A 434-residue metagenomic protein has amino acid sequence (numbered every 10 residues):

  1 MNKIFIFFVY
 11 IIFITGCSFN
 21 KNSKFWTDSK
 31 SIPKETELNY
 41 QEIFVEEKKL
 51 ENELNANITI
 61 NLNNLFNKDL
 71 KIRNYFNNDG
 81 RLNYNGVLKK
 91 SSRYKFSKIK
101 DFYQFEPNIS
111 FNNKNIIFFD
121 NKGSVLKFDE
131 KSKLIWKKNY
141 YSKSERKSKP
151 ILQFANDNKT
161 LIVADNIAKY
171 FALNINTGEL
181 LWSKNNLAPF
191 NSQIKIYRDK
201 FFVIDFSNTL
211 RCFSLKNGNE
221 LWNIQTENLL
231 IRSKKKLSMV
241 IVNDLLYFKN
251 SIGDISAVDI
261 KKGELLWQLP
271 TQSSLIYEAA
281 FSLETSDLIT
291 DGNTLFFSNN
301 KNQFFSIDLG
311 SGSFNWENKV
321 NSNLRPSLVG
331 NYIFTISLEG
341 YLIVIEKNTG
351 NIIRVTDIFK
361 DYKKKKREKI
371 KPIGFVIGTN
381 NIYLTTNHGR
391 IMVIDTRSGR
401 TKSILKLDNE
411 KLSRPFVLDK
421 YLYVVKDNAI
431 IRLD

Functional and structural regions predicted by a protein language model:
I11-E47: Bacterial Sec signal peptide processing site at the extreme N-terminus
P33-N52, N57-S92: Blade/loop signatures of beta-propeller domains
K90-S110, L134-A155, L180-R198, E220-N243 (+4 more regions): Extracytoplasmic beta-rich repeat domains
D120-N121, D165-N166, R198, D205-F206 (+9 more regions): Structural signature of WD-repeat beta-propellers
D129-K133, N174-G178, S214-G218, D259-G263 (+4 more regions): Short loop/turn segments that connect beta-strands within beta-propeller blades
T335-V344, N351, V355-I394: Loop/turn-rich, solvent-exposed surfaces of beta-rich toroidal or solenoidal domains
